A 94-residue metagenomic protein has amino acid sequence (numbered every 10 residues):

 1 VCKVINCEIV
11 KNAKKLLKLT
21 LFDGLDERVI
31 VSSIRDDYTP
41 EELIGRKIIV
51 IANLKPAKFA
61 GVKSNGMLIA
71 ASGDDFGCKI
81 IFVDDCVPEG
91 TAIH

Functional and structural regions predicted by a protein language model:
V1-H94: Phosphate-backbone binding interfaces of nucleic-acid-interacting proteins
